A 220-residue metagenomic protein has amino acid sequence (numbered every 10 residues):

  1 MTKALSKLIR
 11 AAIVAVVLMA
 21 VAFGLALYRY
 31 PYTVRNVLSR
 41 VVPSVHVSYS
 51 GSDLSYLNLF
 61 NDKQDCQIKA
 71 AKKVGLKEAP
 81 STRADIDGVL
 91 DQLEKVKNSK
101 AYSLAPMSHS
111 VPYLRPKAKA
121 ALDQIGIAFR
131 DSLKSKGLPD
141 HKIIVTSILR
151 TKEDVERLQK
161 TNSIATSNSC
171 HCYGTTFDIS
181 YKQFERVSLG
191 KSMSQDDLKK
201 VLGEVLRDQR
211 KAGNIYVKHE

Functional and structural regions predicted by a protein language model:
T2-M19: N-terminal Sec-pathway targeting helices
M19-K134, H219-E220: Extracytoplasmic cell-surface/polysaccharide-interacting catalytic and binding patches
R29, T166-E220: Catalytic cores and adjacent binding grooves of peptidoglycan-active enzymes
L104-A118, I143-V145, Q183, V187-D196: Second-shell loop/turn segments in exported
L114-A121, I125, P139, D154 (+1 more regions): Stable alpha-helical elements in mature extracytoplasmic
G126-K136, L149, L206-G213: Sec/Tat-exported extracytoplasmic proteins
L138-E156: Acidic helix-start/capping segments at beta-turn-to-alpha-helix junctions
K152-S167: Charged, often glycine-rich, active-site loop that binds/positions anionic groups
